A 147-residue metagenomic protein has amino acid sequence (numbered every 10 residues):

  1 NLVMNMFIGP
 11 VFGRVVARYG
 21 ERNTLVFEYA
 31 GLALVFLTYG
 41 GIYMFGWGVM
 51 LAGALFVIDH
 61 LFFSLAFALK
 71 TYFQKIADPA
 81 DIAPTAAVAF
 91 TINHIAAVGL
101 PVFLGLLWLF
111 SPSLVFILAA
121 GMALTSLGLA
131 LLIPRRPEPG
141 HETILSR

Functional and structural regions predicted by a protein language model:
I8-E21, W108: Helix-to-loop junctions at the C-terminal end of transmembrane segments in multipass secondary transporters
R18-A30: Cytoplasmic membrane-interface "Motif A"-like loop-to-helix N-cap segments of 12-TM Major Facilitator Superfamily
G31-F45: C-terminal ends and interior cores of transmembrane alpha-helices in multi-pass membrane transporters/permeases
Y39, A119-R147: Multi-pass alpha-helical transporter architecture, strongest for 12-TM Major Facilitator/SLC carriers used
V49-S64: Hydrophobic core of transmembrane alpha-helices in multi-pass small-molecule transporters, especially MFS/SLC-type
S64-A77: Intracellular juxtamembrane helix-capping segments at the cytosolic ends of symmetry-related transmembrane helices
P79-A89: Loop-to-transmembrane helix entry/capping segments in MFS-fold secondary transporters and related SLC/MFSD carriers
G99-F116: Transmembrane alpha-helix termini and helix-breaking/packing motifs in multi-pass membrane transporters
